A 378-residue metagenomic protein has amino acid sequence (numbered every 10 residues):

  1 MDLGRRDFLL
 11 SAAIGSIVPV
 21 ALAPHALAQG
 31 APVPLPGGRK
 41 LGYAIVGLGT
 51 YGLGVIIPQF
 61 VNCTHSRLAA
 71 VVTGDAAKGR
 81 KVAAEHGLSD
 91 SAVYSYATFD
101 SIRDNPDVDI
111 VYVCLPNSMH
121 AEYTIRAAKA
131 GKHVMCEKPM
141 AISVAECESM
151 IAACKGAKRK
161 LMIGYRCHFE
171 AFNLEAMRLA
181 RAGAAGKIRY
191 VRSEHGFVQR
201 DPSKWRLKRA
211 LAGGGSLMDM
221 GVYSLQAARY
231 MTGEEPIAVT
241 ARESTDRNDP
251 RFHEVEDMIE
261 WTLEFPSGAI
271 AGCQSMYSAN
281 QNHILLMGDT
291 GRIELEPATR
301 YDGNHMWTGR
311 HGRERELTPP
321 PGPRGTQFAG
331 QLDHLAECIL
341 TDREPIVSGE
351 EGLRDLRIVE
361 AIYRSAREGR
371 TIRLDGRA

Functional and structural regions predicted by a protein language model:
M1-S16: N-terminal secretory signal peptides and thylakoid transit peptides that target proteins across membranes
S11-G15, G30, R313-A378: C-terminal helical cap and adjacent loop that interface with cofactors, partners, or active-site loops
A12-G87: N-terminal Rossmann-like dinucleotide-binding module
I45, C136, L161-I163, C273 (+1 more regions): Hydrophobic residues in well-ordered beta-strands that form the structural core
Y51-G52, K160, C167-H253, G369: Predominantly a Rossmann-like dinucleotide-binding segment in NAD(P)-dependent oxidoreductases
S91-A97: Conserved SAM-binding strand-loop segment of SAM-dependent methyltransferases
I110, P116-N117, A121-H168, G183: Beta-strand-loop-alpha-helix segment that lines the small-molecule cofactor/substrate pocket of alpha/beta enzymes
P250-V255, E264-Q331: NAD(P)-dinucleotide binding in Rossmann-like oxidoreductases
